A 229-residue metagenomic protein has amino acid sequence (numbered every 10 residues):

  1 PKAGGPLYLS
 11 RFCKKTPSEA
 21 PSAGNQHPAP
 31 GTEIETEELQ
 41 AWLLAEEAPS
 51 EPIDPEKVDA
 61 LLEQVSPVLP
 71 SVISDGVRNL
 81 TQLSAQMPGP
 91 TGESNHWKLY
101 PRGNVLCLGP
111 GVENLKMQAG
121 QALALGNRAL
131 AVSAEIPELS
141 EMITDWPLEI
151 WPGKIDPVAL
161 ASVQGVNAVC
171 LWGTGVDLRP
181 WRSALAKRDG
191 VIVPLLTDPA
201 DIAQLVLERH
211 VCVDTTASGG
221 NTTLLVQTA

Functional and structural regions predicted by a protein language model:
P1-L108, V112-N114, Q121, L125-R128 (+2 more regions): C-terminal segments
I136-P137: Helix N-cap at the beta1-alpha1 junction of Rossmann-like dinucleotide-binding domains, i.e., the first residues
